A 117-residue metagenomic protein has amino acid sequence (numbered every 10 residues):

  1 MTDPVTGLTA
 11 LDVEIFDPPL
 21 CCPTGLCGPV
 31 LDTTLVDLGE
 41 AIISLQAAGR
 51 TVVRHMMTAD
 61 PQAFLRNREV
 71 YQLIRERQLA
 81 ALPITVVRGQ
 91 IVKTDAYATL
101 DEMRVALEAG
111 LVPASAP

Functional and structural regions predicted by a protein language model:
M1-T6, A114-P117: Basic/polar N-terminal segments that are highly enriched at the extreme N-terminus, encompassing both cleavable
D3-A48: Local sequence-structure signature of Cys/Sec-based thiol-disulfide redox active-site neighborhoods
L20-C22, D60, V92: Short, catalytically relevant binding-site loops at active-site mouths
T34-D37, A41, R66, V70 (+1 more regions): Amphipathic alpha-helical interface surfaces
T51: Residue-level detector of anion-binding/catalytic polar loops
H55-L79: Thioredoxin-like thiol-disulfide oxidoreductase module
R77-I91: Extended, charge-rich low-complexity interaction segments
V87-A114: Non-catalytic, surface beta->alpha helical segment in thiol-disulfide oxidoreductase systems
